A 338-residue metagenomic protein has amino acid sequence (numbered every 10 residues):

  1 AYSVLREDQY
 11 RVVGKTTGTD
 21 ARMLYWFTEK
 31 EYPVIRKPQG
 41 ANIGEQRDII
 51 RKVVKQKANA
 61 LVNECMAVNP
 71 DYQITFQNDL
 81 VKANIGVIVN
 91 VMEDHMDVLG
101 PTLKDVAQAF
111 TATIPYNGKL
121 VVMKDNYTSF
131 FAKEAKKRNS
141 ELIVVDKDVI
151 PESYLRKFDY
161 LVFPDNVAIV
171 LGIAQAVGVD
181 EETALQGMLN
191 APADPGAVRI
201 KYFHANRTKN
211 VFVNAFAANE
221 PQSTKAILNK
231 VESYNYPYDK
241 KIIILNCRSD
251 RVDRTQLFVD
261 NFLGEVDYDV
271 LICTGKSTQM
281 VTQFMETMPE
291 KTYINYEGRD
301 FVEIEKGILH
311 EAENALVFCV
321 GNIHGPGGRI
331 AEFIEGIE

Functional and structural regions predicted by a protein language model:
A1, A176-V179, Q186-A193, A197 (+1 more regions): ATP-dependent carboxylate-amine ligase
Y2-A107: ATP-dependent carboxylate-amine ligase catalytic core
D8, K82, Y116, R138 (+2 more regions): Short, structured coil segments at secondary-structure junctions
G14-T16, V87-I88, K119-D125, I242-L245 (+1 more regions): Short internal beta-strands
T17-D20, D125-T128, K147, G275-Q279 (+1 more regions): Short, polar loop motifs at secondary-structure junctions
K30, S153-D165, E286, E305-A315: Short, surface-exposed amphipathic charged segments that create phosphate/polyanion-binding patches used for binding
Q77-A83, A112-N117, Y234-P237, N261-Y268: Short, conserved loop/helix-junction motifs that constitute active-site signature segments in enzyme catalytic cores
M96, G100-A107, T111, G118-Q222: Adenine nucleotide phosphate-binding catalytic loops in nucleotide-utilizing enzymes
